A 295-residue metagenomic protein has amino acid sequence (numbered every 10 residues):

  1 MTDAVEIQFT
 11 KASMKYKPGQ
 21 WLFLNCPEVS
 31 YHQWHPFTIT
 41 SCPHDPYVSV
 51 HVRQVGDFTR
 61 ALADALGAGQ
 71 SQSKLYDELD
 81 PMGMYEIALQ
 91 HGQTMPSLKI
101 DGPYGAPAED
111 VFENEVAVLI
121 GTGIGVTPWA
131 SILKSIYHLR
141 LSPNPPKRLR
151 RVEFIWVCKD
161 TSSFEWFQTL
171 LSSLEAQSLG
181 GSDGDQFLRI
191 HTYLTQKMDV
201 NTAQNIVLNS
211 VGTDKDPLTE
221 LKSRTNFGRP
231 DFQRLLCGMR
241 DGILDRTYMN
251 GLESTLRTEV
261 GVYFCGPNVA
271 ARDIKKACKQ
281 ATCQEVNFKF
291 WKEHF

Functional and structural regions predicted by a protein language model:
M1-M95, K159: Ferredoxin-reductase
A12, P27, P103-A106, L141-S142: Short beta-turn/strand-loop junction motif enriched in small, turn-promoting residues
Y16-C26, V50, D101-G102, G121 (+2 more regions): ABC-type nucleotide-binding domain
V50, V55-T59, A65-L66, D80-P107 (+2 more regions): Reductase modules of NAD(P)H-dependent flavoproteins
D110-V111: Low-complexity, polar/charged sequence tracts that form flexible coils or short amphipathic helices and often embed
E115-T122: Beta1/beta-strand and adjacent pyrophosphate-binding region of the FAD-binding site in flavoprotein oxidoreductases
T122-I155, C283-Q284: Classical protein tyrosine phosphatase
